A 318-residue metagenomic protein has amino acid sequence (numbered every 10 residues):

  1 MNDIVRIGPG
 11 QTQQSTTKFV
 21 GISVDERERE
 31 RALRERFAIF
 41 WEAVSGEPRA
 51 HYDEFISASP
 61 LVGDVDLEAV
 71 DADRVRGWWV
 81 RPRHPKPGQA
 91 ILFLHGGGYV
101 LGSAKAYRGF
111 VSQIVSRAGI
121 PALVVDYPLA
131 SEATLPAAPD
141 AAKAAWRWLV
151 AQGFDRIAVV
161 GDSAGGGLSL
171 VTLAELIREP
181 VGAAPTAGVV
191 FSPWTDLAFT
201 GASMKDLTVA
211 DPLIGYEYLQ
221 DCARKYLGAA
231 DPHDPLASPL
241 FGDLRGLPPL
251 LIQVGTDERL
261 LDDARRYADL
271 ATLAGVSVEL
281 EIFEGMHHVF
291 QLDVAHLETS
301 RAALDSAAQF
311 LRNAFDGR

Functional and structural regions predicted by a protein language model:
M1-R83, D316-R318: A glycine/proline-hinged amphipathic helix-loop "lid/cap" segment that gates access to hydrophobic ligand pockets
I39, V62, D66-R318: Alpha/beta-hydrolase superfamily serine-hydrolase fold, recognizing
